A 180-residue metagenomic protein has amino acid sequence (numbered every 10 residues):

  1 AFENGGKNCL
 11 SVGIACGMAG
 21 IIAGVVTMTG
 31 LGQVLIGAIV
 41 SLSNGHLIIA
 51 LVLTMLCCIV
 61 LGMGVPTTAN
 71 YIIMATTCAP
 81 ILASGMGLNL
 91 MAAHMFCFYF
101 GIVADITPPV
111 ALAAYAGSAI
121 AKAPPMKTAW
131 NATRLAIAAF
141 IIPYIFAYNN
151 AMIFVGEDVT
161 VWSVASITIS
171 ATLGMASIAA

Functional and structural regions predicted by a protein language model:
A1-L31, L51-V60, G64: Core transmembrane alpha-helical segments of multi-pass membrane transporters/permeases
F2, G6, L35, T128-A129 (+1 more regions): Hydrophobic alpha-helical elements at and bordering transmembrane segments of multi-pass membrane proteins
G6-G13, A38-T54, L82-A92: Membrane-interfacial loop-to-helix junctions in multi-pass transporters
V26-L42, N150-W162: Membrane-interface helix termini and inter-helical loops of multi-pass transporters
A38, L56-V60, P80-I81, Y144: Alpha-helical transmembrane segments of multipass membrane proteins
L47-L61, G87-V103, K127-I137, A151: Alpha-helical transmembrane segments of multi-pass membrane proteins
T67-G101, V110-K127: Hydrophobic transmembrane alpha-helices that form the pore/transport pathway of multi-pass ion and small-solute
F100-A180: Juxtamembrane and boundary regions of transmembrane helices in multi-pass small-molecule transporters and channels
